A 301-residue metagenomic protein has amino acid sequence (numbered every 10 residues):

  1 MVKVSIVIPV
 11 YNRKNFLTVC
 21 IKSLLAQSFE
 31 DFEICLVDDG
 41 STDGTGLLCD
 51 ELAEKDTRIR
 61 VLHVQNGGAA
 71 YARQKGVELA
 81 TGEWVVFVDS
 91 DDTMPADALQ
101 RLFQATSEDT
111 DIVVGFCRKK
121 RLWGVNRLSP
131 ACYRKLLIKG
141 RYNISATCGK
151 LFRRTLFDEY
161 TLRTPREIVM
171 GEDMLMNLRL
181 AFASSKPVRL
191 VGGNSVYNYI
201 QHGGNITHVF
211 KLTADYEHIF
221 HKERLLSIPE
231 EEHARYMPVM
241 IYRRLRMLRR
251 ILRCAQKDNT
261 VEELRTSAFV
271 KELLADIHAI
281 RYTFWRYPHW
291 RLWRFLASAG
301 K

Functional and structural regions predicted by a protein language model:
R13-A26: Short, well-formed alpha-helical segments that are part of the catalytic scaffolds of diverse glycosyltransferases
S23, D38-L47, N66: A conserved acidic beta->alpha catalytic loop
V64-A80: Glycine-rich, basic loop-to-helix element that forms the pyrophosphate-binding segment of sugar-nucleotide handling
A69, P95-R166: Flexible acidic/His/Gly-enriched loops in nucleotide-sugar-dependent glycosyltransferase catalytic domains
V85: Short aromatic/hydrophobic "clamp" motif used to bind/position activated sugar donors
R134-L212: Conserved nucleotide-sugar donor-binding catalytic segment
S185, S195-H202, H208-R235, M247 (+1 more regions): Catalytic core of nucleotide-sugar-dependent glycosyltransferases
R253-K301: Membrane-interface aromatic/basic loop that binds lipid-linked glycans or pyrophosphate carriers, typified by
